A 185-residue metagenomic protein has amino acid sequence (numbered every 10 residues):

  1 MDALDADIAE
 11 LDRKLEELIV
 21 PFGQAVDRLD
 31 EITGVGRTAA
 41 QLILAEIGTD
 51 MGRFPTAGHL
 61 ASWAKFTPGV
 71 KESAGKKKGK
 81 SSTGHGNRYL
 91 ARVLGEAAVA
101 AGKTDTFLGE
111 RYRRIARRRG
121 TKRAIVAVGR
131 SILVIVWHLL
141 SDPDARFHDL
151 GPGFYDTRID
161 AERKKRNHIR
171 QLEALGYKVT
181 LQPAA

Functional and structural regions predicted by a protein language model:
M1-A185: A detector of single, family-specific signature residues that are central to catalytic or substrate-handling motifs
